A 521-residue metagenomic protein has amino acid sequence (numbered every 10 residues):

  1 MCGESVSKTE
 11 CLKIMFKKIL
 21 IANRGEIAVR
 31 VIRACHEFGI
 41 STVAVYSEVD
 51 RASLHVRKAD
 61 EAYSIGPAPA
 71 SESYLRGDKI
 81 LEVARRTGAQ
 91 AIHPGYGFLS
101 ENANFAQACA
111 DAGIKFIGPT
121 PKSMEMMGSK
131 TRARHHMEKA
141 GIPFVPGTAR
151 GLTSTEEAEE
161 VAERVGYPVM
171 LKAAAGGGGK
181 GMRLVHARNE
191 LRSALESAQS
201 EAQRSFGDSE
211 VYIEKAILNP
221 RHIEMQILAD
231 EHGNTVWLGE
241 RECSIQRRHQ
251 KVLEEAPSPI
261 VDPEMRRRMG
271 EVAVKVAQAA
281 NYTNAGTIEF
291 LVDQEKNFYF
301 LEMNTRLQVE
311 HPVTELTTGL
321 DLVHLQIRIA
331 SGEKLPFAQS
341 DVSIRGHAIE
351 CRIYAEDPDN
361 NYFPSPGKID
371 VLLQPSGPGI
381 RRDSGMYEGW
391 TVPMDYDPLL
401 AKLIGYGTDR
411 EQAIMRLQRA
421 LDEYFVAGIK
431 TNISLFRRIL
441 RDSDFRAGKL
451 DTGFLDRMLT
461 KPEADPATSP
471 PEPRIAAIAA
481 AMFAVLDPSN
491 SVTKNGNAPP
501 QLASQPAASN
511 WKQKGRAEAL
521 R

Functional and structural regions predicted by a protein language model:
S5-S7: Serine residues within intrinsically disordered or low-complexity segments
L12-I288, V292-Q308: N-terminal beta-alpha lobe that positions the nucleotide/phosphoryl donor in ATP/NTP-coupled carboxylate activation
A273, P312-T314, T318-R521: Catalytic cores of soluble metabolic enzymes centered on carboxylation/carboxyl-transfer
